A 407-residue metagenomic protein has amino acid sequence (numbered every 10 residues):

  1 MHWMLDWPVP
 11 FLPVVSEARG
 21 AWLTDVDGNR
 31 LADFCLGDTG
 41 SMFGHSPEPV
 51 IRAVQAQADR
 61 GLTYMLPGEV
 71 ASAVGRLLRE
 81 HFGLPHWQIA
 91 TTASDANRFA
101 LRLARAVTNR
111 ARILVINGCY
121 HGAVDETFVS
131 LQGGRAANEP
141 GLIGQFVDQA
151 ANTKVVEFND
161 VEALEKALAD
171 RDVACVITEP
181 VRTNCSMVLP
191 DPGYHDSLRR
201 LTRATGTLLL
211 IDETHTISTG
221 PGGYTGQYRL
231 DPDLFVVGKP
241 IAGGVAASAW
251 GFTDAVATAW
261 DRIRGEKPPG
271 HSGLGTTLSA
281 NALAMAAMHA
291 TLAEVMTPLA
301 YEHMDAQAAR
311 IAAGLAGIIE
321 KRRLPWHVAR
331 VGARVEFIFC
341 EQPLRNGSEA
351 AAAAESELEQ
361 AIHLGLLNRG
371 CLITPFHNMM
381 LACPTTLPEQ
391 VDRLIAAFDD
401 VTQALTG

Functional and structural regions predicted by a protein language model:
M1-G407: Conserved N-terminal phosphate-binding loop of PLP-dependent enzymes in the Aspartate aminotransferase
